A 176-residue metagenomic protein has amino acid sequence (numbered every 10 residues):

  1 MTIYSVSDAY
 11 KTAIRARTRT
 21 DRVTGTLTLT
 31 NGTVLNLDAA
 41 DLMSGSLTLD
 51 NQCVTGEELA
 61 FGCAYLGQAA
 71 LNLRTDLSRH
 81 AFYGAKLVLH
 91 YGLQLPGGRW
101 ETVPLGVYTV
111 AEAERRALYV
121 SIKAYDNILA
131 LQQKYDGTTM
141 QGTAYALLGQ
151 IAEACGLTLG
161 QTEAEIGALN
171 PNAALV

Functional and structural regions predicted by a protein language model:
M1-T139: Assembly/oligomerization scaffold segments
R15-R19, E153, P171: Generic surface-pattern signal
A111, G149-A152: Short, well-ordered alpha-helical packing segments
A130-Q150, Q161-V176: Short acidic/polar beta-strand-loop edge motifs in secreted extracellular and Gram-negative envelope-associated
C155-T158: Short capping motifs at secondary-structure boundaries
